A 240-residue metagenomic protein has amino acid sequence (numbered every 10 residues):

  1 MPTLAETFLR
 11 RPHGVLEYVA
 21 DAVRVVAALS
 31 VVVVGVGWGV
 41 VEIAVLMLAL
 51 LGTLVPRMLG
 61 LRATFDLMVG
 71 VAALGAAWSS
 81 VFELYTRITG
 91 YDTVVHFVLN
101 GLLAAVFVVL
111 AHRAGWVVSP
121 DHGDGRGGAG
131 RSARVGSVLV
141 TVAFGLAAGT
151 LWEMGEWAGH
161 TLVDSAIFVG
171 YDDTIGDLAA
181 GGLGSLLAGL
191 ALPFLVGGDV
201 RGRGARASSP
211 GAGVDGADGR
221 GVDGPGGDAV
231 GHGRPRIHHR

Functional and structural regions predicted by a protein language model:
M1-I43: Alpha-helical transmembrane segments and their cytosolic membrane-interface
V33-G39, F82-Y91: Membrane-interface helix caps and helix-loop-helix hairpins in membrane proteins
T53-R57, A72-S79, A104-V108, F144-W152 (+3 more regions): Alpha-helical transmembrane segments of multi-pass membrane proteins
R62-G75, D92-V98: Cytoplasmic-side transmembrane-helix entry/capping segments in multi-pass membrane proteins
Y85-D92, T150-L186, L190: Interfacial helix-loop-helix junctions of multi-pass membrane proteins
V98-V118, T161-I167, G182-V196: Membrane-interfacial alpha-helical segments at the cytosolic side of multi-pass membrane proteins
G115-L146: Internal alpha-helical transmembrane segments of multi-pass membrane proteins
G176-R240: Primarily interfacial, aromatic-capped hydrophobic alpha-helices that serve as membrane anchors
